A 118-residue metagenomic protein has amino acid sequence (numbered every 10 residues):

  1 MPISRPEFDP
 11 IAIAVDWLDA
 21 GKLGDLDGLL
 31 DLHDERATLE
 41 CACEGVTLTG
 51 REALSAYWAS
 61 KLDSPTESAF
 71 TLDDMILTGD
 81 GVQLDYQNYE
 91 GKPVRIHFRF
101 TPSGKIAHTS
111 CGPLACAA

Functional and structural regions predicted by a protein language model:
M1-D27: Short, low-complexity N-terminal intrinsically disordered segments enriched in polar/charged residues
P2-S4, S55-A118: A beta-strand edge to alpha-helix "cap/lid" segment located at domain peripheries
P10, D34-E35, G81: Short linear motifs in intrinsically disordered/low-complexity regions
A14, E35, E40, P93-V94: Generic hydrophobic-segment detector
A20, L39-E40, D85: Alpha-helix C-capping/helix-to-loop hinge sites
L26-M75: A solvent-exposed, acidic/Ser-Thr-rich amphipathic alpha-helical stretch
